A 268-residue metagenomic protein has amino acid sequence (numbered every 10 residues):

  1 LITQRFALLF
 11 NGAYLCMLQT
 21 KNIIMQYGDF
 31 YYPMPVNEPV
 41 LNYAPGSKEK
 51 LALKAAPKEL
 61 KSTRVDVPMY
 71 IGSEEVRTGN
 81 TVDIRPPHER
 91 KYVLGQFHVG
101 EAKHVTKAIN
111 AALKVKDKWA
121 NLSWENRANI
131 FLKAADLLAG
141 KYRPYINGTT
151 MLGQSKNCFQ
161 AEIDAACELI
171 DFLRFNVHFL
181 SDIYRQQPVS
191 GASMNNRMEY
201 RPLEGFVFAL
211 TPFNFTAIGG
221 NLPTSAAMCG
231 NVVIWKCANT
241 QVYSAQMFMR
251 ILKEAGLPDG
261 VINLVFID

Functional and structural regions predicted by a protein language model:
K21-L94: Hydrophobic face of amphipathic alpha-helices that form TPR/SEL1-like repeat modules and related alpha-solenoid
Y43-G46, H98, W124, F159-I163 (+3 more regions): Hydrophobic alpha-helical scaffolding
T78-G79, D83-P86, R90-Y184: Glycine-rich loop-to-alpha-helix module at the N-terminal edge of alpha/beta enzyme cores
M151, I170, R174, H178-D268: Rossmann-like NAD(P) dinucleotide-binding subdomain of oxidoreductase/dehydrogenase enzymes
